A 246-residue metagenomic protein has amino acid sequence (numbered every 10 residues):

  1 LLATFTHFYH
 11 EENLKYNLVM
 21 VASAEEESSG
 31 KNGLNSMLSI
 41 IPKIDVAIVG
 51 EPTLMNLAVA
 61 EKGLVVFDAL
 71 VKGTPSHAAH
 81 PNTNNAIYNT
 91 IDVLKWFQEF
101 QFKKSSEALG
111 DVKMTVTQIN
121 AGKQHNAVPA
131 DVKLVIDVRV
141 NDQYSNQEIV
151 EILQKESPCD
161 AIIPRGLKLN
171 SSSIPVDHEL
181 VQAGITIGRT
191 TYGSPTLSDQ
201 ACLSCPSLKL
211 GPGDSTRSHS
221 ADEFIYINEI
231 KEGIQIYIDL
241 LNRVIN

Functional and structural regions predicted by a protein language model:
L1-L2, H77: Glycine/serine-rich anion-binding loops at beta->alpha junctions that coordinate negatively charged ligand groups
L2-V66: Acidic/histidine-rich catalytic neighborhood of metal-dependent amide-processing enzymes
V59, D68-N246: Metal-dependent amide/peptide-bond hydrolase catalytic core, centered on the "pita-bread" metallohydrolase fold
